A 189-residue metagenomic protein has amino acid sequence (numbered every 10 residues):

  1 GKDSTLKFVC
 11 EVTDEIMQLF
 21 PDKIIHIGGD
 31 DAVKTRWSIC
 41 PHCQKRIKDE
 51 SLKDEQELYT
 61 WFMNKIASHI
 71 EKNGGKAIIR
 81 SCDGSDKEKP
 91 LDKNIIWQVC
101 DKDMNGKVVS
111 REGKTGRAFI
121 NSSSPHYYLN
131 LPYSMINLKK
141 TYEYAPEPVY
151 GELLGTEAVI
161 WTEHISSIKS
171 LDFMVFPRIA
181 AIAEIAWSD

Functional and structural regions predicted by a protein language model:
G1-N94, K102-R111, G116: Active-site neighborhood of glycoside hydrolase catalytic domains
A77-D189: Flexible, acidic glycine-rich loops studded with aromatic residues
